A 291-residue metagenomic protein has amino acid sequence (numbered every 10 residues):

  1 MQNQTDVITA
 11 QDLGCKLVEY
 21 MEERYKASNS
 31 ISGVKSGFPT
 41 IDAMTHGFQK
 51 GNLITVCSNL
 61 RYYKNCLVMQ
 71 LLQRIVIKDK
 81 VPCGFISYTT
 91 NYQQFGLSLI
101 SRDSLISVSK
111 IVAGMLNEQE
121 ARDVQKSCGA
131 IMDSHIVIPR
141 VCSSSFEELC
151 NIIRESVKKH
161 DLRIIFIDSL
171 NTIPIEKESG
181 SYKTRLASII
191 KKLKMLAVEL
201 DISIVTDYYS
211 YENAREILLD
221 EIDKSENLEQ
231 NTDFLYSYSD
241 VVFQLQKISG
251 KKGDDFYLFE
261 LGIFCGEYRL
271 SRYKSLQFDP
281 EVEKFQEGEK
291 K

Functional and structural regions predicted by a protein language model:
N3-I106, D233-L235: The Walker A/P-loop phosphate-binding site
L13, G37, L67, N91-F95 (+6 more regions): Helical mechanochemical/support elements of P-loop NTPase systems and associated helical scaffolds
A43, R74-D161, I175, Y273-S275: Cytosolic-facing regulatory segments adjacent to core modules
I54-V56, G84-I86, V137-P139, V205 (+1 more regions): Hydrophobic/aromatic beta-strand patches that form the interior of the parallel beta-sheet core in alpha/beta enzyme
Y62-K64, N91-F95, F146, T172-E176 (+2 more regions): Flexible loop/turn segments at secondary-structure boundaries
F146-I165, S179, V198-L200, N213-K291: C-terminal regions of RecA-like/P-loop NTPase motor modules
L162-V198: Helical hairpin unit composed of two closely spaced alpha helices linked by a short loop
F166-I167, I202-Y209: Structural recognition of the conserved hydrophobic beta-strand(s) that form the central parallel beta-sheet of P-loop
